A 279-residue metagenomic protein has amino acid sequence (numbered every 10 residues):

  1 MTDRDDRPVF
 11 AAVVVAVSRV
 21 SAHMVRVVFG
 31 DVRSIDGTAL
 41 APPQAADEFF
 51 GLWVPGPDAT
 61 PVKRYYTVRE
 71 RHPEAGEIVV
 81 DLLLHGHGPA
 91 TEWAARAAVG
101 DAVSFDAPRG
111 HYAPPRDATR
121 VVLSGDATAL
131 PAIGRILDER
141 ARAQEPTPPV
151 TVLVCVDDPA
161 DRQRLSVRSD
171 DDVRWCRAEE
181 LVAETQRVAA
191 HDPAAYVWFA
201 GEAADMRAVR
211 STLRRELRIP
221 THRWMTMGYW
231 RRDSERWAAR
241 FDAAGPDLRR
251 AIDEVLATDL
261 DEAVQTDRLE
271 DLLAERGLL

Functional and structural regions predicted by a protein language model:
M1-L279: Extended, composition-driven regions rather than compact fold-specific motifs
